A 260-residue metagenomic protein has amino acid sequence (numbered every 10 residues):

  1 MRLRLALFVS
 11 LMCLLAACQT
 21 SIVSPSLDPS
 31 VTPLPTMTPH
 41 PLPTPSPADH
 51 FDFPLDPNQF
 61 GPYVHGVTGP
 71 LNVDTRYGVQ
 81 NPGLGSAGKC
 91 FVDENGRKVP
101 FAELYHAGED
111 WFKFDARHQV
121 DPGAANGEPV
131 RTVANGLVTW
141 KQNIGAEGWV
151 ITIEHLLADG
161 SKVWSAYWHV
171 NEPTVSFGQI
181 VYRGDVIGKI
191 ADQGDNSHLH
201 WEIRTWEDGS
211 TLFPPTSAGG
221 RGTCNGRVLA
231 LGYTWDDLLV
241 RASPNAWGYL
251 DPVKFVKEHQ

Functional and structural regions predicted by a protein language model:
M1-L7: Bacterial N-terminal signal peptides that target proteins for export
C18-A48: Ser/Thr-rich, Proline-interspersed low-complexity disordered segments
P47-Q59, V67, P173-Y182, E202-Q260: Acidic, glycine-rich catalytic/binding loops that coordinate metals and/or anionic ligands
N72-R131, H155: Short glycine/threonine/proline-enriched tight-turn/helix- or strand-capping micro-motif at secondary-structure
H106-A107, A124-T174, N196-E202: Zn2+-dependent peptidoglycan hydrolase active-site motif and core
V130, G136-V138, G178-I190: A structural signal for short beta-strand/turn segments enriched in small hydrophobics and glycine
